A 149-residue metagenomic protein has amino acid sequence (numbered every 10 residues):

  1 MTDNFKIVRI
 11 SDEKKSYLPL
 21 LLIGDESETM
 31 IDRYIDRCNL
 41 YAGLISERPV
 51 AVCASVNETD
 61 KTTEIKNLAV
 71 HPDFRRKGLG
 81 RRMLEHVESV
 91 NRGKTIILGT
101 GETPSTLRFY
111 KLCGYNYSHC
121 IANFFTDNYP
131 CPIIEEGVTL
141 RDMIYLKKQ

Functional and structural regions predicted by a protein language model:
M1-D12, I144, Q149: Conserved N-terminal entry element of GNAT/NAT acetyltransferase domains
L18-V52: Active-site rim helix/loop that mediates acceptor-substrate recognition in acyltransferases
A42, R48-N57, T62-A69: Conserved beta-strand in the GNAT
L68-R75, G101: A short, internal acetyl-CoA/4′-phosphopantetheine-binding micro-motif in the GNAT/acyltransferase core
F74, G78-H86: Conserved acetyl-CoA pyrophosphate-binding loop and the N-cap/start of the following alpha-helix in GNAT-like
V90-E102: Conserved GNAT acetyl-CoA-binding A-motif
I97-G99, K111, N116-V138: Conserved catalytic-core motifs of GNAT/GCN5-like acyltransferases
